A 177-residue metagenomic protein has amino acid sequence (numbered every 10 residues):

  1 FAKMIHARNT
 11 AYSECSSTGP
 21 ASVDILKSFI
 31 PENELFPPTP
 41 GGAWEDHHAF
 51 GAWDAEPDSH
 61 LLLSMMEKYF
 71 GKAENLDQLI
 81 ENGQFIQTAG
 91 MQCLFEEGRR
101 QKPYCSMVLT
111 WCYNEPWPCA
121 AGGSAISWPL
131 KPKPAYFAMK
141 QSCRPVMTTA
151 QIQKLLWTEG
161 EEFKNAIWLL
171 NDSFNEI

Functional and structural regions predicted by a protein language model:
A2-I177: Substrate-binding clefts and catalytic carboxylate motifs of secreted carbohydrate-active enzymes
